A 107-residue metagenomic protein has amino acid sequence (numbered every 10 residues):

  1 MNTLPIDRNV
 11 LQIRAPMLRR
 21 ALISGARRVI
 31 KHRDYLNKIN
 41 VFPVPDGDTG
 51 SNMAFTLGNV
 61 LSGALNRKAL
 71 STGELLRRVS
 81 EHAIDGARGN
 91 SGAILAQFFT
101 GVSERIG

Functional and structural regions predicted by a protein language model:
M1-G107: N-terminal loops that bind phosphate or other acidic moieties and the adjacent beta-alpha structural core
